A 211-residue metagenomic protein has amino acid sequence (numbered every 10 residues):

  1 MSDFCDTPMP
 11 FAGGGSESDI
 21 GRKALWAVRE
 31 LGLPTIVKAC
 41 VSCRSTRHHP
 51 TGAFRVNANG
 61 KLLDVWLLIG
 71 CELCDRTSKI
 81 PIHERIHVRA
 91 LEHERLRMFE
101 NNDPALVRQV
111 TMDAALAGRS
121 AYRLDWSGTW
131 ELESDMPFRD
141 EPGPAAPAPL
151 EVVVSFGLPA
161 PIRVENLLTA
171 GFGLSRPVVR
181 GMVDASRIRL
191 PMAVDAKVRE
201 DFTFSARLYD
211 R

Functional and structural regions predicted by a protein language model:
M1-V164: Ferredoxin-like alpha/beta domains used as RNA- or RNAP-binding modules
S155-F204: A basic, amphipathic helix-loop patch mediating RNA/tRNA/ribosome contacts
F204-R211: Long, intrinsically disordered, low-complexity Ser/Thr/Pro-rich regulatory/activation regions of nuclear proteins
